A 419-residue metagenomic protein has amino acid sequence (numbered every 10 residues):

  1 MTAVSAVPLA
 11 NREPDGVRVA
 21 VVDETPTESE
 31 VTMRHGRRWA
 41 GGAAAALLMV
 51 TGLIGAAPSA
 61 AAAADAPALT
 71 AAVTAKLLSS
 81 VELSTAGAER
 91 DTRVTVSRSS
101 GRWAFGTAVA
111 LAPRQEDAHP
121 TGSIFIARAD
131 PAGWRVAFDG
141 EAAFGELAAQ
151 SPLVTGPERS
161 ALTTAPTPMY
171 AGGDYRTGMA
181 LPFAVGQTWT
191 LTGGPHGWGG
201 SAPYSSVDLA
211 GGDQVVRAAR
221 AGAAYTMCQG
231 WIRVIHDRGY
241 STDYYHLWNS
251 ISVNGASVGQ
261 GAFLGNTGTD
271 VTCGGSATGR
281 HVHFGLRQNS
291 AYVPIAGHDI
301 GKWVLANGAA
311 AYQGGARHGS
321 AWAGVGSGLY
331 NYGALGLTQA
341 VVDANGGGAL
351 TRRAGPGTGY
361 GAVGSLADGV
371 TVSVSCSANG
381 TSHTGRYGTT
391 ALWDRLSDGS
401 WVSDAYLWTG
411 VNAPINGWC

Functional and structural regions predicted by a protein language model:
M1-A3, A20, T27-A63: Secretory targeting and sorting signals
A64-R93: Short, non-transmembrane alpha-helical segments in secretory-pathway proteins
A118, S365-G410: SH3/SH3-like beta-barrel superfamily modules
G122-T167: Short beta-strand edge/turn micro-motifs at domain boundaries
A148-W231, G315-G348, R353-A354: Surface-exposed, glycine-biased beta-strand/turn segments
M179, A210, R280-Q339, D404-C419: Acidic, glycine-rich catalytic/binding loops that coordinate metals and/or anionic ligands
V215-Y225, S252-G268: Short, well-structured beta-strand-loop connectors
A218-I251, T272-H281, S382-W393: Zn2+-dependent peptidoglycan hydrolase active-site motif and core
